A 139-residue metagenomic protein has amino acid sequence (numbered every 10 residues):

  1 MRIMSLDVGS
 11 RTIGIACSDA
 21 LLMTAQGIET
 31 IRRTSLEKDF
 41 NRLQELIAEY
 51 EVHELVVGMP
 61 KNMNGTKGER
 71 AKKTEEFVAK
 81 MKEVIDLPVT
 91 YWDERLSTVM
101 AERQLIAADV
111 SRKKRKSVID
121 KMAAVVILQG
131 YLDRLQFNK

Functional and structural regions predicted by a protein language model:
R2-I3, R11-K139: Phosphate- and other anionic-substrate recognition elements at nucleic-acid/protein interfaces
D7: Conserved catalytic-loop position in the HRD/HxD motif
